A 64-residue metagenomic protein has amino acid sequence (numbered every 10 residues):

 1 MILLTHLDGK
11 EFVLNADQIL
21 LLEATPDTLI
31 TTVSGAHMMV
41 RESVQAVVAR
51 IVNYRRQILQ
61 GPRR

Functional and structural regions predicted by a protein language model:
M1-R64: Eukaryotic intrinsically disordered, low-complexity regulatory linkers and tails enriched in Ser/Thr/Pro
